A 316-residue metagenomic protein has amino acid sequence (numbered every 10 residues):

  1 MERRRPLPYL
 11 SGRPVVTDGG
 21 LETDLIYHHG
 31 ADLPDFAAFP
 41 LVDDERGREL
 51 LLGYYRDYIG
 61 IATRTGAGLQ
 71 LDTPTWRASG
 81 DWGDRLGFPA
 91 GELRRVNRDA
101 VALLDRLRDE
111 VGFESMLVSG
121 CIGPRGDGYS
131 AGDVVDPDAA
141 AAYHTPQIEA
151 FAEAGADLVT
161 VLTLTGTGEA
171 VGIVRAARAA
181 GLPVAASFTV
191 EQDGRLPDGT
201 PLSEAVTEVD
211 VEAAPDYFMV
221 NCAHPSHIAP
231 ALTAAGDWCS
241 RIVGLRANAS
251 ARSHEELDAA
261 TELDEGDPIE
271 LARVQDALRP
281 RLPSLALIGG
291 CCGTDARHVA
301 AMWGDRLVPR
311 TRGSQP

Functional and structural regions predicted by a protein language model:
M1-P316: Domain-level signal for soluble alpha/beta catalytic cores
